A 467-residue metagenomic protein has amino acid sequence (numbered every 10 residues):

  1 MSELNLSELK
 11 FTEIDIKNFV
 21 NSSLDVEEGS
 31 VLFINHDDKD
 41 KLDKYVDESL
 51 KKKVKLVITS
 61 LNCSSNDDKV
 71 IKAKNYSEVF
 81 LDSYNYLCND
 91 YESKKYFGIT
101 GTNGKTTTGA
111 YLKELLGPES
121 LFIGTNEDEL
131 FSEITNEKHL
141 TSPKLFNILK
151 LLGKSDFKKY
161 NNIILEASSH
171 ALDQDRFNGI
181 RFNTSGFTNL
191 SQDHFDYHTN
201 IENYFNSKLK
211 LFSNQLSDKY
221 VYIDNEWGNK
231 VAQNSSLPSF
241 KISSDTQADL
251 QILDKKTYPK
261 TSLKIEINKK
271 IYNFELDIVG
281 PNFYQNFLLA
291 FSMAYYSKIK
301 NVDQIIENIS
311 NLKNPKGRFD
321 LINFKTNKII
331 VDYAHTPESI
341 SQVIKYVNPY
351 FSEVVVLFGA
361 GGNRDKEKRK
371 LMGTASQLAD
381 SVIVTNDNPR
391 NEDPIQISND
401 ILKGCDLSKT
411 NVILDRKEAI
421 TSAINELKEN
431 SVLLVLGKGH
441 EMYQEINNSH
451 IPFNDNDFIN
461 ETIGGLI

Functional and structural regions predicted by a protein language model:
M1-D82, Y86, L253-D254, E275 (+6 more regions): N-terminal leader/targeting and accessory segments in enzymes
M1-I14, V26-V31, D37-K39, G117 (+4 more regions): ATP-dependent carboxylate-amine ligase
L4, L50, T59-D67, K158-N161 (+3 more regions): Acidic, Mg2+-coordinating active-site environments of NTP-dependent enzymes
N35, G98-T100, G124, E166 (+3 more regions): Short beta-strand segments
L42-V46, D67-K69, D82, T108-G109 (+9 more regions): Short glycine-/acidic-enriched loop or helix-start segments at secondary-structure transitions that form or flank
K55, N183, D380: Receiver (REC) domain switch/active-site residues of two-component response regulators
D82-K219, W227-P238, S292-S297, P349-F351 (+1 more regions): Phosphate-binding loop of NTP-binding sites
